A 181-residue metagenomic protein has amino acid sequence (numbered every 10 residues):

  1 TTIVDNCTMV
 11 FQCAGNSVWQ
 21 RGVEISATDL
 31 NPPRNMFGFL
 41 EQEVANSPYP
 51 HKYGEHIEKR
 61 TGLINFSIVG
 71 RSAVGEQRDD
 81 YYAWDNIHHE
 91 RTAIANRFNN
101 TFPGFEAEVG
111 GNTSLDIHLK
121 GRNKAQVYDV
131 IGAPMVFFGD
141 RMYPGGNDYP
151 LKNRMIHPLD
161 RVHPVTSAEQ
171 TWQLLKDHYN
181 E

Functional and structural regions predicted by a protein language model:
T1-H56: Active-site phosphate-binding/coordination module
M9, E106, R161-H163: Conserved beta-strand segments of alpha/beta enzyme cores
V10, F66, D148: Terminal peptide-recognition signature
F11-A14, G111, T166-E169: Residues at the C-termini of beta-strands that transition into short coil/loop
P50-V136, M142-P144: Conserved acidic, metal-coordinating active-site core of Asp-based, Mg2+-dependent phosphoryl-transfer enzymes
H118-E181: Mg2+-dependent phosphoryl-transfer enzymes with acidic/Ser/Thr/Gly-rich catalytic loops
